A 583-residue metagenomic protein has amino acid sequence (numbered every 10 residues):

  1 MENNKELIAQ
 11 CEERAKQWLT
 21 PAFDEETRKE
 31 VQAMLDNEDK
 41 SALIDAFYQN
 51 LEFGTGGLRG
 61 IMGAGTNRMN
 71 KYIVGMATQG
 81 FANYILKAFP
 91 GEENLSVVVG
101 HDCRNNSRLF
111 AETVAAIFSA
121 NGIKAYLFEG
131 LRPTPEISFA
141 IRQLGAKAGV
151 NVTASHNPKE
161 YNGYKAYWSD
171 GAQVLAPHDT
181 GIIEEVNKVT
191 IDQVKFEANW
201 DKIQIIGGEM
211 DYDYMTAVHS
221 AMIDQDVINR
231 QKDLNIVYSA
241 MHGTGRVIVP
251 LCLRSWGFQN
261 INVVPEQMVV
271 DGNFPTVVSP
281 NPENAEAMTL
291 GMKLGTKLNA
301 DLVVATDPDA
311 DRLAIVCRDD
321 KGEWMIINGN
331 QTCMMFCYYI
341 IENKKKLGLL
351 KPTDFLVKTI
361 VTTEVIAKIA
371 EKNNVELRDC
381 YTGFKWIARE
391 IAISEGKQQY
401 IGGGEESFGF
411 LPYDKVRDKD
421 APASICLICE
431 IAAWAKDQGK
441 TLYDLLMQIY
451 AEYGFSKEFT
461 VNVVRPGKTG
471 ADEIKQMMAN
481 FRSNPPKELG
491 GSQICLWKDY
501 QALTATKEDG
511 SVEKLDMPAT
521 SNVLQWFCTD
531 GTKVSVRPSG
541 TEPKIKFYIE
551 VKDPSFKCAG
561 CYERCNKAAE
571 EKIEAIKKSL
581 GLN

Functional and structural regions predicted by a protein language model:
E2, E6-V114, W200, Q204-I236 (+1 more regions): An N-terminal, well-structured beta->alpha segment
W18-A22, E26, A42-L51, N162-T289 (+1 more regions): Gly/Ser/Thr-enriched, mixed-charge loops and adjacent short helices that form phosphate/oxyanion-binding elements
F47-N67, A154-N157, A240-I248, C252 (+4 more regions): Conserved phosphate/anionic-ligand binding catalytic regions in large, soluble enzymes, centered on
V98-Y161, Q259-I315: N-terminal small/polar loop signature for handling phosphorylated ligands or for N-terminal nucleophile
F110-F118, Y161-W168, V249, D311-Q331 (+1 more regions): Short Gly/Thr/Asp-enriched flexible loops that form oxyanion-binding sites at enzyme active sites
Y167-K195, N330-D354, K358-K368, A421: Glycine-rich phosphate-binding loop plus the immediately following alpha-helix
T296, A300-L302, E323-M325, N343-R537 (+3 more regions): Phosphate-binding and adjacent anionic-ligand microenvironments
